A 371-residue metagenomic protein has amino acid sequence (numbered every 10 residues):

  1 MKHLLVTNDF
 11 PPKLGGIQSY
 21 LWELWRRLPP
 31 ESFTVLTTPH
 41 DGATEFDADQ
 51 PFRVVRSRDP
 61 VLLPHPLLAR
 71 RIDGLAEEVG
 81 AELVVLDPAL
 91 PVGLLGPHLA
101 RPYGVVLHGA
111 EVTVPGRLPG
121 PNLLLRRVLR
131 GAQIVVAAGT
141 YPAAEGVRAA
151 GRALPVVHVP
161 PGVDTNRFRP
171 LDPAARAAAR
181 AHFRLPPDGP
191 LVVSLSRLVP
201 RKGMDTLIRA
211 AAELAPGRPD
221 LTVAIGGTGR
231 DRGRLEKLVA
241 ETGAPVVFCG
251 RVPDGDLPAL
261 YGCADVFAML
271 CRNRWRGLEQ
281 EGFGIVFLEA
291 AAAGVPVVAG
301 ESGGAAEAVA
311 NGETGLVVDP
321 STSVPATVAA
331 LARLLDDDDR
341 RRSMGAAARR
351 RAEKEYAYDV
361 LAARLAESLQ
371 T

Functional and structural regions predicted by a protein language model:
P39, Y141, G162: Carbohydrate-associated surface elements
L86-V92, L107: Short His-centered aromatic/hydrophobic patch
P170-L185: A short helix/loop element that forms part of the nucleotide-sugar donor recognition site in Leloir-type
P186-K202, I208-A212: Conserved donor-binding/catalytic core segment of Leloir-type glycosyltransferases
G233, A306-A332, D339-S343: Change "using UDP/GDP/dTDP sugars" to "using nucleotide sugars
G233-P258, V266: Nucleotide-activated donor-binding/catalytic signature segment of Leloir-type glycosyltransferases, i.e., the conserved
G262-Q280, V295: Acidic donor-binding loop of glycosyltransferase active sites
F287, A292, P296-A299, V309: Short hydrophobic beta-strand element within catalytic cores of glycosyltransferases and related nucleotide-activated
